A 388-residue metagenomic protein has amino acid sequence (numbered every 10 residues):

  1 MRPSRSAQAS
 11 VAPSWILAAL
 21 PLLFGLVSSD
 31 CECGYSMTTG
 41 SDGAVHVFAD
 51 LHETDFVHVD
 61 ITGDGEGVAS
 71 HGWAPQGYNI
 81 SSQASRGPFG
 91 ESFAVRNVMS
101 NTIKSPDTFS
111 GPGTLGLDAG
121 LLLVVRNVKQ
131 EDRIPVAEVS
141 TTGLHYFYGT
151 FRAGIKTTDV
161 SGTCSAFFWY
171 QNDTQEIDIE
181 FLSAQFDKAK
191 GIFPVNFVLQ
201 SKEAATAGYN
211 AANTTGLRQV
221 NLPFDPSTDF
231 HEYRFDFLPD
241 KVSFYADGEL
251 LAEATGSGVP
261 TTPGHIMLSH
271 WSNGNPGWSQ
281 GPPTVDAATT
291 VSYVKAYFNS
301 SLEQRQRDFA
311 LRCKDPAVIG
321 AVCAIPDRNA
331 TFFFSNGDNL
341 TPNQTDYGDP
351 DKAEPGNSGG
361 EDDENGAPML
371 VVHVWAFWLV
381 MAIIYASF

Functional and structural regions predicted by a protein language model:
M1-A18, L370-A376: Classical eukaryotic N-terminal signal peptides for Sec-dependent ER targeting/secretion, especially the positively
G25-S161, A166, F181, F298-F388: Low-complexity, Ser/Thr/Pro/Gly-rich disordered linker/stalk regions
F151-A153, D229-F237, V242-F244: Short tryptophan-centered beta-strand motifs in secreted/extracellular beta-sheet-rich domains of glycan-recognition
F168-A205: Glycan-recognition/cleft segments
T206-D229: Short, aromatic/His-centered strand-loop micro-motif at the edge of beta-sheets
Y245-L250: Short strand-turn-strand beta-turns centered on an Asx-Gly dipeptide
S257-V285: Flexible glycan-contacting loops in extracellular carbohydrate-active proteins
S292-A296: Extracellular beta-strand elements of beta-rich domains used for carbohydrate recognition/degradation or cell-matrix
